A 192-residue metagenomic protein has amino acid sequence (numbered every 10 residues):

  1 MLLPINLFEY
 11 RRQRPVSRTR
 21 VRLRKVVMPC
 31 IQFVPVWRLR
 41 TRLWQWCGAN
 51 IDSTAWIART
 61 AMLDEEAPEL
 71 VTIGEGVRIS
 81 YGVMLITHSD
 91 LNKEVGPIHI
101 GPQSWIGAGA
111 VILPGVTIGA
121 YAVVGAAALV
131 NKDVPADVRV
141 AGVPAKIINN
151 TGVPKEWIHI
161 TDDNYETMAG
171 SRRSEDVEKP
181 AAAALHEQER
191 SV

Functional and structural regions predicted by a protein language model:
M1-S53: A transmembrane-helix-recognition feature enriched in membrane-embedded lipid enzymes and envelope glyco-/phospholipid
C47, S53, A58-R59, D64 (+11 more regions): Left-handed beta-helix
E66-P68: Right-handed parallel beta-helix/beta-solenoid
L70, N92: A short, polar/charged loop-to-alpha-helix boundary motif
S89-D90, V116, N150-T151: Conserved catalytic-core motifs of eukaryotic protein kinase domains, centered on the activation segment
E94-G107, V111-I112, V143-V192: C-terminal segments of enzyme domains that contribute to small-molecule binding surfaces
